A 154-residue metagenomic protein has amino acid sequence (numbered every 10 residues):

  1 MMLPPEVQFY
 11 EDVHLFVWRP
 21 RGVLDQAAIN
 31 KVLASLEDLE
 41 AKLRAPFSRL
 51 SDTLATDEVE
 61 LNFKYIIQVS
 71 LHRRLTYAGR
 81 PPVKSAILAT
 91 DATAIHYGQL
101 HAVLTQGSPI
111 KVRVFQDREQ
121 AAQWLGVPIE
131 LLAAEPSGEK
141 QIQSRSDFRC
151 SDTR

Functional and structural regions predicted by a protein language model:
M2-R154: Amphipathic, Lys/Arg-enriched alpha-helical "gate/interface" segment within cytosolic domains that mediates
